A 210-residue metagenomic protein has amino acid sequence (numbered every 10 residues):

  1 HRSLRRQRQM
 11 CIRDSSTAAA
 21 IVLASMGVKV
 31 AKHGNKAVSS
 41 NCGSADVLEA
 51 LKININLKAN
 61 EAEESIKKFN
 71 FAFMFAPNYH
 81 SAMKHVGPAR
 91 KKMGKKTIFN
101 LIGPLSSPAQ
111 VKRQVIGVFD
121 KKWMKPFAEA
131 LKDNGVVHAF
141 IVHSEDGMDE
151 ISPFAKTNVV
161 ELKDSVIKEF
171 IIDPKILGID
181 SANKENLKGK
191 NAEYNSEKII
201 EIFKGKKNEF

Functional and structural regions predicted by a protein language model:
H1-I12: Single conserved hydrophobic/aromatic residue that forms the stacking wall/gate of nucleotide- or nucleobase-binding
R6, A31-A37, F99-I102: Core alpha/beta catalytic barrel or barrel-like domain that forms the active/cofactor pocket in diverse metabolic
Q7-R8, S44, N195: Activation loop
Q9, N35-S40, Y79, E145-D146: Acidic, glycine-rich active-site loops and adjacent beta-strand->loop/helix elements that engage anionic groups
R13-I66: A generic, well-ordered mixed alpha/beta core segment in the N-terminal half of proteins
G27, E49-N56, E61, K67-F210: Glycine-rich anion-binding loops and their surrounding alpha/beta cores
